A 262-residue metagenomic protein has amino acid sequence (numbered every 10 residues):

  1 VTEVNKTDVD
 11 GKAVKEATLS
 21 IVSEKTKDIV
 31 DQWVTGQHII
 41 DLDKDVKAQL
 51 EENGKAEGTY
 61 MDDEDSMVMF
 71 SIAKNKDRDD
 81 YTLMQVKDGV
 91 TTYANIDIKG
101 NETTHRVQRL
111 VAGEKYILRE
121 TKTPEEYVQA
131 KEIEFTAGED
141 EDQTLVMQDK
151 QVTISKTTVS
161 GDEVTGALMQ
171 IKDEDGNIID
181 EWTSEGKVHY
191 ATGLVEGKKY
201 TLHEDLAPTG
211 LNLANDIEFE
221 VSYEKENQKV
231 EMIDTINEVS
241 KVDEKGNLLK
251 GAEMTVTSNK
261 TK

Functional and structural regions predicted by a protein language model:
V1-K262: Solvent-exposed loop/turn and edge beta-strand elements of beta-rich ligand-binding domains
